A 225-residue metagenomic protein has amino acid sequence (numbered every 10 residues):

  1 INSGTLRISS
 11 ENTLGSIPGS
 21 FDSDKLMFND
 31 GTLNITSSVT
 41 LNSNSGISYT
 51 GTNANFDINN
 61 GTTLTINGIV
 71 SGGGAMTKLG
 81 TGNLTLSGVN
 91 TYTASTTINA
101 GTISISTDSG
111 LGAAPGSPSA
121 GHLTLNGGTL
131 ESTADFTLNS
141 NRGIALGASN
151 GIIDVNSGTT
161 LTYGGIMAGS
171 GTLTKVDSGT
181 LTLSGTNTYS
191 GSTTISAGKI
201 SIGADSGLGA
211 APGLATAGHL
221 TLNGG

Functional and structural regions predicted by a protein language model:
I1-L64, S71-T85, T93-L161, A168-T182 (+1 more regions): Beta-strand repeat architectures
